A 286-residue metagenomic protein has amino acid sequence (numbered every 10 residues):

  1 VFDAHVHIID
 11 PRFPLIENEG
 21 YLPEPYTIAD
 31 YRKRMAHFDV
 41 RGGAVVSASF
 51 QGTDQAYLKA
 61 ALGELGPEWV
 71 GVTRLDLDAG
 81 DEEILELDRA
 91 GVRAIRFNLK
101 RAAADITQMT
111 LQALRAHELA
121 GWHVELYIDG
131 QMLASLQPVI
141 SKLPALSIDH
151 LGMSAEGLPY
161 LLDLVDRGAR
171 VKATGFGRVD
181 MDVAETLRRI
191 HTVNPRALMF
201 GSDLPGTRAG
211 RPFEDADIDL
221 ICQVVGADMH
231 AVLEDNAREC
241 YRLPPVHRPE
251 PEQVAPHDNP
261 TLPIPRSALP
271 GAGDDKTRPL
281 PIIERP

Functional and structural regions predicted by a protein language model:
V1, E24-G42, R211-V254: Mid-to-C-terminal alpha-helical segments outside catalytic/metal-binding sites
V1-T53: An N-terminally biased module of ancient metal coordination in phosphate/nucleic-acid-related enzymes
F2-V6, G43-V46, V70-T73, I95-F97 (+4 more regions): Hydrophobic faces of well-ordered beta-strands that scaffold small-molecule active sites in alpha/beta enzyme cores
H5, M35, L58, I95 (+5 more regions): Conserved, mostly hydrophobic/aromatic
Y26-K33, D78-L87, M109, G157 (+1 more regions): Short, acidic/polar
G52-Q131, R167-R170, G175-R178: Active-site gating/metal-coordination segments in enzymes
T107-F200, T207-R208: Catalytic pocket-lining loop regions of alpha/beta-barrel enzymes, especially the amidohydrolase/enolase/GH5 lineages
E252-P286: Acidic/Ser-Thr/Pro-Gly-rich, low-complexity N-terminal segments of Actinobacterial cell-envelope proteins
